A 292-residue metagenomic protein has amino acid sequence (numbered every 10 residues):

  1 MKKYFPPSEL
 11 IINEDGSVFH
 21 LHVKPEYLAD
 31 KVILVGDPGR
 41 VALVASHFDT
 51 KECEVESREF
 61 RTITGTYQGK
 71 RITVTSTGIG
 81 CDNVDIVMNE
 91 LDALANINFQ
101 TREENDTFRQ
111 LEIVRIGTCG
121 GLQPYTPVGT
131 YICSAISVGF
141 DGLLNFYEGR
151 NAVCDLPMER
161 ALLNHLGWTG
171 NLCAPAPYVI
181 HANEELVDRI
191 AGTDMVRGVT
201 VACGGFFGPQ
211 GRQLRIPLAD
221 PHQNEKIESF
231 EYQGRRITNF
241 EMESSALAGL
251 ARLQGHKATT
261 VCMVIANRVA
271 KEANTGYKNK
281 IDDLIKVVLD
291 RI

Functional and structural regions predicted by a protein language model:
M1-Y178: Metabolite-binding pocket within alpha/beta catalytic cores that recognizes anionic/polar moieties
H20-Y27, G204-Q210, D282-R291: Intrinsically disordered, low-complexity segments enriched in small residues
F48-E52, D92-A95, F99, I190-D194 (+2 more regions): Structural signal for hydrophobic packing residues in well-ordered secondary-structure cores of soluble enzyme domains
G120, S137, V201-G208, A246 (+1 more regions): Glycine-rich beta-alpha junction loops
M158-Y232: Active-site rim beta-loop-alpha module in soluble metabolic enzymes
G234-T238: Short pre-catalytic strand/loop immediately N-terminal to key active-site residues, enriched for Gly-Thr
F240-V261: Short glycine-rich, acidic/polar surface loops and turns
N267-I292: His/Asp/Glu-rich mid-to-C-terminal helical/loop segments that flank catalytic regions of hydrolases
